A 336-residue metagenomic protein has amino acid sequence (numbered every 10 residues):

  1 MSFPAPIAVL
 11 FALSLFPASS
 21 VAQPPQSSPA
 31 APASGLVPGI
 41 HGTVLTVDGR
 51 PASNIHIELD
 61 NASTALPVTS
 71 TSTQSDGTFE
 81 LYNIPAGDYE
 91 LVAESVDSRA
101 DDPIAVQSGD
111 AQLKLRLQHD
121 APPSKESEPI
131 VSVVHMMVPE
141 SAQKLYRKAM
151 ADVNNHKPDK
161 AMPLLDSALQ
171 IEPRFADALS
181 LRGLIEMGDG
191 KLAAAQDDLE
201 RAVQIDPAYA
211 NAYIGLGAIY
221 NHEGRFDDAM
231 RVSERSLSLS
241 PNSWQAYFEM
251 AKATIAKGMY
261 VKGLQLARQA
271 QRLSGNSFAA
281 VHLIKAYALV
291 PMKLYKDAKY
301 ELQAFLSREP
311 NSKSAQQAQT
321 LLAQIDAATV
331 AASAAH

Functional and structural regions predicted by a protein language model:
G42-A52, V153: Structural motif
A62-T78: Short, acidic Ser/Thr/Gly-rich low-complexity loop/linker segments typical of extracellular and cell-surface proteins
G77, G87-D97: A short, solvent-exposed beta-strand micro-motif common in secreted/extracellular proteins
V96-K114, Q118-D120: Structured interaction patches on ligand/partner-binding surfaces of diverse proteins
H135-D177, L181-L184, G188: Alpha-helical segment of the N-proximal tetratricopeptide repeat
A142, A176-D177, A210-N211, W244-Q245 (+2 more regions): Helix-start (N-cap) detector for alpha-helical repeat units in TPR-like alpha-solenoids, especially tetratricopeptide
H156-L164, G188-R201, H222-R235, K257-Q269 (+2 more regions): Structural signature of tandem alpha-helical TPR/SEL1-like repeats, specifically the intra-repeat loop/turn
L181, G215, E249, I284 (+1 more regions): Canonical tetratricopeptide repeat
